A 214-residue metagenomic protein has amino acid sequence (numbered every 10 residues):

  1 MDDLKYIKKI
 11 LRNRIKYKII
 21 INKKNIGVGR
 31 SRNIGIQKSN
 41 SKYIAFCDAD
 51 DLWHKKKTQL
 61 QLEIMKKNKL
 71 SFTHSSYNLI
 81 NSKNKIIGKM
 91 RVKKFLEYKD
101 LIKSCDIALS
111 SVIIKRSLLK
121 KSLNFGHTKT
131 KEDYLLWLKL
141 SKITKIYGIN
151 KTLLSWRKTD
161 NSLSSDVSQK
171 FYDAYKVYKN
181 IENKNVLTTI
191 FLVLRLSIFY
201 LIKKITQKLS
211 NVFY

Functional and structural regions predicted by a protein language model:
M1-I21: Acidic donor-binding segment of Leloir-type glycosyltransferases
D3, V28, R32, K57: Conserved donor sugar-nucleotide recognition element shared by glycan-biosynthetic enzymes
N22-S39: Glycine-rich, basic loop-to-helix element that forms the pyrophosphate-binding segment of sugar-nucleotide handling
Q37, K89-Q169, D173, V177: Conserved nucleotide-sugar donor-binding catalytic segment
I44: Short aromatic/hydrophobic "clamp" motif used to bind/position activated sugar donors
D48-L52, S76: The conserved acidic donor/metal-binding loop of glycosyltransferases
K56-I87: Conserved donor NDP-sugar-binding/catalytic core segment of glycosyltransferases
N161-Y214: Non-catalytic, C-terminal membrane-associated alpha-helical segments of glycosyltransferases
